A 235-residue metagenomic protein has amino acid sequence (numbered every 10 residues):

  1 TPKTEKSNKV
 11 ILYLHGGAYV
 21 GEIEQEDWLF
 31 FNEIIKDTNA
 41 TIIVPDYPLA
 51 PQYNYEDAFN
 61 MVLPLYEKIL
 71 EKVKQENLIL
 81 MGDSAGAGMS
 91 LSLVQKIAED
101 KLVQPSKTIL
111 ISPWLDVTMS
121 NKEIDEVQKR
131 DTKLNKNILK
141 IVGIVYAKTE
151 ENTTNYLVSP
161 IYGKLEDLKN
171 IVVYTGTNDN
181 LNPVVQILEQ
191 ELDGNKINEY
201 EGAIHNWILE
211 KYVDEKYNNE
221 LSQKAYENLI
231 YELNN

Functional and structural regions predicted by a protein language model:
T1: Active-site hotspot residues in diverse enzymes, especially metal/ion-binding acidic/histidine motifs
T4-N235: Alpha/beta-hydrolase superfamily serine-hydrolase fold, recognizing
